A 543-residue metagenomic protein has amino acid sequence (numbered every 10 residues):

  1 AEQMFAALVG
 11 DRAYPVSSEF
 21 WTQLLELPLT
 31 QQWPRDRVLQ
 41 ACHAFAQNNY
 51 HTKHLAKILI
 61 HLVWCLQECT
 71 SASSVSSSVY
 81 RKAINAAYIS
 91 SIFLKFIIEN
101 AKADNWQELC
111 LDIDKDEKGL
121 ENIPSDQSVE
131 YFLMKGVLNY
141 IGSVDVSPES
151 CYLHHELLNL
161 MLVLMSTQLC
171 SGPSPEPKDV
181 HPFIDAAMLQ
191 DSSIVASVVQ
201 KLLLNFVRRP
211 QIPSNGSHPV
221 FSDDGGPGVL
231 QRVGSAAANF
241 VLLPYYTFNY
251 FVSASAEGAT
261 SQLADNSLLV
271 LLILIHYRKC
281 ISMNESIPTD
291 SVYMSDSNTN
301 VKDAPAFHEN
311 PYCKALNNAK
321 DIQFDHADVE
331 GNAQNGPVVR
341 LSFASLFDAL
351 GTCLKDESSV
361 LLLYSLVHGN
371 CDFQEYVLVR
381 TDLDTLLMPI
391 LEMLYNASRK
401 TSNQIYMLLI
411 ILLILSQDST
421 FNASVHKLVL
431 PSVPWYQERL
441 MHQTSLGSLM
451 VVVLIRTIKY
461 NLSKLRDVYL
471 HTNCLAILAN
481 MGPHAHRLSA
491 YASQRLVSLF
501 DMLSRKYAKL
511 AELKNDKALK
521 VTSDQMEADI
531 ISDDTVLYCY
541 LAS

Functional and structural regions predicted by a protein language model:
A1-A87, K95-A103: N-terminal alpha-helical scaffolding segments that mark the starts of alpha-solenoid/helical-repeat architectures
A1-V9, P15, T22, C42 (+2 more regions): Alpha-helical repeat/alpha-solenoid scaffolds of the HEAT/ARM/MIF4G superfamily and closely related elongated all-alpha
H51, L55-I58, K82, A86 (+19 more regions): Alpha-helical interaction elements in eukaryotic regulators
L55-S74, G136-S143, N239-S253, L387-L394 (+4 more regions): Short amphipathic alpha-helical segments and their helix-coil junctions
A72, S143-V146, D372, N396 (+3 more regions): General structural signal for alpha-helix termini and helix-helix connectors
L391, T401-S543: Eukaryotic scaffolding regions of large macromolecular assemblies
